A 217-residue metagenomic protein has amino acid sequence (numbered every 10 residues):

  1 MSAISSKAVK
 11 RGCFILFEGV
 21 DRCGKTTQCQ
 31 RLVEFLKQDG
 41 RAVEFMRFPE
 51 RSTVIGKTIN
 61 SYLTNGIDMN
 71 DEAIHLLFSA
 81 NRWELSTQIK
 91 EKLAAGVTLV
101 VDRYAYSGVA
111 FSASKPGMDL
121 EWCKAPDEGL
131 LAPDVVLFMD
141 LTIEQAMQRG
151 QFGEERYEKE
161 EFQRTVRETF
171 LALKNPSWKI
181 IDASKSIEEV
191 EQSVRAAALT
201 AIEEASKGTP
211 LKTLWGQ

Functional and structural regions predicted by a protein language model:
S2-K7, V33, E144-Q217: NTP-dependent small-molecule kinase module
F14: Walker A (P-loop) ATP-phosphate-binding motif of ABC ATPase nucleotide-binding domains
F17: Hydrophobic anchor at the beta1->P-loop junction of P-loop NTPases
R22: Walker A (P-loop) phosphate-binding loop of P-loop NTPases
K25: Conserved lysine of the Walker
Q28: Hydrophobic positions on the alpha1 helix immediately C-terminal to the Walker A/P-loop
D39-K124, E128-L131, S193: ATP-dependent small-molecule kinase phosphotransfer cores that center on conserved nucleotide phosphate-binding segments
R103-T169: A glycine- and Lys/Arg-enriched "phosphate-lid" helix/loop adjacent to the NTP-binding pocket of small-molecule kinases
